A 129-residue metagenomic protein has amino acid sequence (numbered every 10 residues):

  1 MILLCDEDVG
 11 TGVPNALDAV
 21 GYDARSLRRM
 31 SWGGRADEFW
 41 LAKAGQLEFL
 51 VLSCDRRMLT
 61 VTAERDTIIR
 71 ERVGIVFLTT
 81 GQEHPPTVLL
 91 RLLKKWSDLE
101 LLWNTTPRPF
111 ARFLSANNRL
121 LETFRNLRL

Functional and structural regions predicted by a protein language model:
M1, L47-F49, V73, R108-P109: Short, surface-exposed beta-edge/turn micro-motifs
I2-L50: N-terminal first-folded block
D6-E7, C54, L78: Active-site-adjacent beta-strand anchor residues
R25, L52, G74-V76, A111-R112: Hydrophobic/aromatic beta-strand patches that form the interior of the parallel beta-sheet core in alpha/beta enzyme
L27-G34, R56-R57, T79-E83: Short, acidic/turn-prone active-site loops that include or flank metal/cofactor- and phosphate-binding residues
D37, E48-E64: Acidic, metal-binding active-site segment of PIN/NYN-like and related structure-specific nucleases
L59-K95: Mid-chain, well-packed structural core segment of small domains
D98-L129: Charged phosphate-binding loop/patch that engages nucleotide di/tri-phosphates or the phosphate backbone of nucleic
